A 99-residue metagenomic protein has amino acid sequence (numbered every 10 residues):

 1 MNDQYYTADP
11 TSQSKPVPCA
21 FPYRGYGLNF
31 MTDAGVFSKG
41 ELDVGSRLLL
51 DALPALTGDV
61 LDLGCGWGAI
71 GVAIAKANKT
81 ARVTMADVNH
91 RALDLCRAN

Functional and structural regions predicted by a protein language model:
M1-R24, G35: N-terminal auxiliary segments of SAM/dcSAM-dependent transferases
K15, K39, K76-K79: Context-gated lysine
Y23, D33, D43, D62-G66: Short glycine/serine/threonine-biased micro-segments
Y26-N29: A short, charged helix-loop
T32-L50, P54: Conserved SAM-binding loop and adjacent beta-strand
S46-N99: Conserved SAM/SAH cofactor-binding pocket of Class I
